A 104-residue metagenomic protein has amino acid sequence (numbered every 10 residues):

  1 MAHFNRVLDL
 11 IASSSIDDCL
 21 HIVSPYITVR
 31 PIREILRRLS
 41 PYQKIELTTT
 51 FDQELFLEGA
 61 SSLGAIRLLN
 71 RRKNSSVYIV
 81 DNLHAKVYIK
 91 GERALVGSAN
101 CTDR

Functional and structural regions predicted by a protein language model:
M1-H3: Glycine-rich phosphate-binding "P-loop"
R6-R72: Primarily the HKD phosphodiesterase
L20, S76-R104: HKD (HxKxxxxD) catalytic microenvironment of the phospholipase D
